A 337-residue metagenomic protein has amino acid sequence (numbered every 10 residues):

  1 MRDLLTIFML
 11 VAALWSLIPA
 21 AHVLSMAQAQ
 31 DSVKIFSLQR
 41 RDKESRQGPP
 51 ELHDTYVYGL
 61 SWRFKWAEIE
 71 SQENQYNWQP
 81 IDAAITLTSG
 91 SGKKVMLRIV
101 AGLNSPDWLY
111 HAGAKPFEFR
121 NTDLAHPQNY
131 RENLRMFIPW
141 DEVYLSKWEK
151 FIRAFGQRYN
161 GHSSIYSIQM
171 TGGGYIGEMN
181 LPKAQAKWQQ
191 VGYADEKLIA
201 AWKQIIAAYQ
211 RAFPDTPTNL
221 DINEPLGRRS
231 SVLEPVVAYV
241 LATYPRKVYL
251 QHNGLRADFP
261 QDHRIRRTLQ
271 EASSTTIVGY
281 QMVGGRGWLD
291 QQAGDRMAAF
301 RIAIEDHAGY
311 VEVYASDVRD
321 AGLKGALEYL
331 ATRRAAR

Functional and structural regions predicted by a protein language model:
M1-L4: Positively charged n-region of N-terminal signal peptides that target proteins for export
I7-A20: Bacterial N-terminal signal peptides
V23-A29: Boundary at the C-terminal end of the N-terminal hydrophobic targeting segment
D31-Y193, Y209, P214-E234, V248 (+2 more regions): Aromatic-lined carbohydrate-binding surfaces of glycoside hydrolases
P49-T55, T86-G90, Q210, A238-P245 (+2 more regions): Acidic (Asp/Glu)-rich catalytic clusters
A194-Q210: Extracytoplasmic, non-cytosolic globular domains
V248-R337: Substrate-binding cleft of secreted/luminal carbohydrate-active enzymes
